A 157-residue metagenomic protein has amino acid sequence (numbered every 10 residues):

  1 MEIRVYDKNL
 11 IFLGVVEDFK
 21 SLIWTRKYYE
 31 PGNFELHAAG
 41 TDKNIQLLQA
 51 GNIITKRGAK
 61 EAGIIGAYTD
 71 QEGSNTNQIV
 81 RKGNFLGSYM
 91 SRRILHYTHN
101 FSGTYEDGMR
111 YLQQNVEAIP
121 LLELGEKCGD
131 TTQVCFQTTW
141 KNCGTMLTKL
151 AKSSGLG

Functional and structural regions predicted by a protein language model:
M1-L47, K82-S88: Juxtamembrane "anchor/assembly" segments of surface/extracellular structural proteins
I23-W24, A67-E72, F136: Catalytic micro-motifs at enzyme active sites that drive phosphoryl/nucleotidyl and oxygen chemistry
G32, I79, S154: Residues that flank catalytic or metal-binding motifs in active/ligand-binding sites
T41, T69-D70, G155-L156: Short beta-turn/strand-loop junction motif enriched in small, turn-promoting residues
N44-K56: Short coil-to-beta transition motif at edge beta-strands of beta-rich domains
N44-Q46, G63-I64, G73-N75, Y89-R92: Short active-site-adjacent helix-start/loop capping segments
I54-N84: Short beta-strand and beta-hairpin "edge-sheet" elements
N84-G157: Charged- and aromatic-enriched interaction segments used to assemble and dock large macromolecular complexes
